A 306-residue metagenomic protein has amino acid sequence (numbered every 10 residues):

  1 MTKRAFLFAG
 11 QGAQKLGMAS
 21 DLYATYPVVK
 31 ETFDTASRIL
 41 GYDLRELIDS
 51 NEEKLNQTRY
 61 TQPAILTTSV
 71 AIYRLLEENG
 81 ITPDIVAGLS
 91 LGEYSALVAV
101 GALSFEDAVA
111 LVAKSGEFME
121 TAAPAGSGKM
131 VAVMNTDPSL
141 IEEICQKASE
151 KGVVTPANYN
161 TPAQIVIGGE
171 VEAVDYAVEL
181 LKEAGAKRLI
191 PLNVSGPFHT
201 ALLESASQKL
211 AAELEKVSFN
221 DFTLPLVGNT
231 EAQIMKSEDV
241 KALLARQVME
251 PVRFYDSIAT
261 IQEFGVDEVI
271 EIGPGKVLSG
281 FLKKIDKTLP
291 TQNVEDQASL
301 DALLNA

Functional and structural regions predicted by a protein language model:
T2-L140, R188, E268-Q297, A302: FabD-like malonyl-/acyl-CoA
G12-A13, G101-M249: Alpha/beta catalytic cores of group-transfer enzymes, especially the acyltransferase/condensing modules of polyketide
E77, K182, Q262-G265: Non-catalytic positions within long, well-ordered alpha-helices that form the structural scaffold/packing of enzyme
A148, A302-A306: Short amphipathic alpha-helix with an adjacent loop that forms part of the alpha/beta core around
P191-V194, Q262, E295: Short glycine-rich catalytic loops that host catalytic nucleophiles or stabilize transition states across multiple
V227, A245, I258-Q262, S279: Generic hydrophobic alpha-helical scaffold/packing signal
E250-V266: A short, acidic, amphipathic alpha-helical segment used as a generic capping/interface helix at domain edges
